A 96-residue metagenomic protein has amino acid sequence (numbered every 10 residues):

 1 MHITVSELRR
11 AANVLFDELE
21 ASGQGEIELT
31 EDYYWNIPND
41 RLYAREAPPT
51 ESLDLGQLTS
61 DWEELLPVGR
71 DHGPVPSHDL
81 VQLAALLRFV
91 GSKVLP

Functional and structural regions predicted by a protein language model:
M1-I37: Short terminal alpha-helical segments
I3, E7-V14, E18, Q57 (+3 more regions): Charged, amphipathic alpha-helical oligomerization/scaffolding segments
T4, E26, T30, E51 (+1 more regions): Residue-level recognition of alpha-helical structural elements
V14-L15, E46, K93: Intrinsically disordered, low-complexity segments enriched in polar/charged small residues
Y43-P76: Acidic, low-complexity, intrinsically disordered interaction modules
E63-P96: Amphipathic alpha-helical binding modules
